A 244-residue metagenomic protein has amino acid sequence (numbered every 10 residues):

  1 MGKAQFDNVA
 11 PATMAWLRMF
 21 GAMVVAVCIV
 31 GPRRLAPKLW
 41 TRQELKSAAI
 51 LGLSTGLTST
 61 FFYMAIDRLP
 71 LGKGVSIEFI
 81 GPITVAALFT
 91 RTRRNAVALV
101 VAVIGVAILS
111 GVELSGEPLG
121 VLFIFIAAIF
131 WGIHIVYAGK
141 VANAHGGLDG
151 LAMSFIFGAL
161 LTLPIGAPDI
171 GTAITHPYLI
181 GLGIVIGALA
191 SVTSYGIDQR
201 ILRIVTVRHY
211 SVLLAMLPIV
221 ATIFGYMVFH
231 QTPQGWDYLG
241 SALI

Functional and structural regions predicted by a protein language model:
M1-L17, I50-L53, L57-F61, I104 (+2 more regions): Glycine-/small-residue-enriched transmembrane alpha-helix faces in small-molecule transporters and effluxers
G2-P11, P37, D67, A107-L119 (+2 more regions): Membrane-interface helix termini and inter-helical loops of multi-pass transporters
A10-A22, F61-I80, E117-F130, H176-S191 (+2 more regions): Structural signature of hydrophobic alpha-helical transmembrane segments
L17, G74-I80, Y137-A159, S191-M227: Helix-helix packing/entry segments at the starts of transmembrane helices
M19, L179, A215-I244: C-terminal-most transmembrane helix of multi-pass membrane proteins
F20, V27, G52, G56-T60 (+5 more regions): Hydrophobic/small/kink-forming positions within alpha-helical transmembrane segments of polytopic membrane proteins
M23-I50, R91-V97, L114-S115, A144-L148 (+2 more regions): Membrane-interface interhelical linkers
A26, I80, R94-E113, A127 (+2 more regions): Hydrophobic transmembrane alpha-helices of multi-pass small-molecule transport proteins
